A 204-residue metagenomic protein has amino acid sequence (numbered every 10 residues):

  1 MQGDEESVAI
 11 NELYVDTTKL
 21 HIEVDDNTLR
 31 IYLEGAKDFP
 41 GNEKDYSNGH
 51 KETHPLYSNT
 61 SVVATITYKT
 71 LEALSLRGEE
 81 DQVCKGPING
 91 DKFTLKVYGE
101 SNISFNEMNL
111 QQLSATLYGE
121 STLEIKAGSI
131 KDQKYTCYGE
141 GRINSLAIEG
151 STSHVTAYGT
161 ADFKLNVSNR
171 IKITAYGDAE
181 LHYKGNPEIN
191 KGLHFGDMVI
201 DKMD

Functional and structural regions predicted by a protein language model:
M1-R77, D81-K96, M108-S114, K131-Q133 (+1 more regions): Acidic (Asp/Glu) and glycine-rich low-complexity loops/linkers that are typically intrinsically disordered
S58-N59, T70-Q82, I88-N102, M108-T122 (+4 more regions): Glycine- and small/acidic-residue-enriched microsegments that form turns, hinges, and capping elements
